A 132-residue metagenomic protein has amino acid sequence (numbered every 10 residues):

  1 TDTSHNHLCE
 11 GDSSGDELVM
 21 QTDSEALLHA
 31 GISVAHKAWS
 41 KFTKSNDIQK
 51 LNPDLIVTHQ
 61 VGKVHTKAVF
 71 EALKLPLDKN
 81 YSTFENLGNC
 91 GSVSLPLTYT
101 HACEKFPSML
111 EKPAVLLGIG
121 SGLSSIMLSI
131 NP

Functional and structural regions predicted by a protein language model:
T1-S33, K37, I119, N131-P132: Condensing-enzyme catalytic core mediating Claisen C-C bond formation in acyl metabolism
D2, M20, K41, A68 (+1 more regions): Preference for short coil/turn "hinge" residues that link or interrupt alpha-helices
G11-L18, K41-K44, A72-L77: Short amphipathic alpha-helical segments, especially helix-boundary/capping motifs
A30-N46, T98-A102: Short, well-ordered amphipathic alpha-helical segments that serve as non-catalytic structural scaffolds within diverse
D47-P53: Short, surface-exposed connector motifs at secondary-structure boundaries
D54-P132: Claisen-condensing/thiolase-fold acyl-transfer catalytic domains that form or cleave C-C bonds in fatty acid
